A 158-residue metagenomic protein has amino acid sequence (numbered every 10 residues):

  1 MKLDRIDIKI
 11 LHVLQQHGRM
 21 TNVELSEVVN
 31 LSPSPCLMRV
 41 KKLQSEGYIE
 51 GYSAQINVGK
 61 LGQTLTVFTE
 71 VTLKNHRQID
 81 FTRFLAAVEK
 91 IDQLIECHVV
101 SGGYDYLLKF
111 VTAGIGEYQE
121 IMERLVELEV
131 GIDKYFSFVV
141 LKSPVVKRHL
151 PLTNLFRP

Functional and structural regions predicted by a protein language model:
M1-P158: A compositional/biophysical signature of low hydrophobicity enriched in polar/charged and small residues
